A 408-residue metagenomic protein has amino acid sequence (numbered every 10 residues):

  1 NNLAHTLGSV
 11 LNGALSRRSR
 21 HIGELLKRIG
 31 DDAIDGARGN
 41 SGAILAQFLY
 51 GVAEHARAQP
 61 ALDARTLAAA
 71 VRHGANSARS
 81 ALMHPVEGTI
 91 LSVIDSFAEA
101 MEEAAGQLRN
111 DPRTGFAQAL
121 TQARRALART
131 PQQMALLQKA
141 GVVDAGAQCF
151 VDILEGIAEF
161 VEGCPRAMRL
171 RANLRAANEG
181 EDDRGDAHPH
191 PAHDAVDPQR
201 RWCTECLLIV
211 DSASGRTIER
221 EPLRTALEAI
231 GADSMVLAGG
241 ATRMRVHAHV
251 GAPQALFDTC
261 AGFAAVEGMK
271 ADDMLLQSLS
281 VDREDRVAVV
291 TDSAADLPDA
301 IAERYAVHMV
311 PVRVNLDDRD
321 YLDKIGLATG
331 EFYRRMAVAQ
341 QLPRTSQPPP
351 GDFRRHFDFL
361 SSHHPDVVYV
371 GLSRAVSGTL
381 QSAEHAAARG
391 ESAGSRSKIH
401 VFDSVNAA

Functional and structural regions predicted by a protein language model:
N1-A408: N-terminal loops that bind phosphate or other acidic moieties and the adjacent beta-alpha structural core
